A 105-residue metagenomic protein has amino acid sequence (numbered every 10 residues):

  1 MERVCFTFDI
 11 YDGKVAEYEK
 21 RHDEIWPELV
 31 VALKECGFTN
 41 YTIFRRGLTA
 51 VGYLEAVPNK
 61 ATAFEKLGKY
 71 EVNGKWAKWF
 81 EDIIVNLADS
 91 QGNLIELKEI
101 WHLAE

Functional and structural regions predicted by a protein language model:
V4-D9: Active-site-flanking beta-strand signature of metal-NTP-handling nucleotidyl enzymes and homologous cyclase-like
I10-D12, P58: Beta-strand elements of well-folded, non-transmembrane domains
K14-T39: Short amphipathic alpha-helical segments
V15, G52, A61-A63: Intrinsically disordered, low-complexity acidic/polar segments
V30-V51, E55-N59: Short, glycine- and small/hydrophobic-rich beta-strand elements in well-ordered beta-sheets
C36-T39, V57-I95: An amphipathic, aromatic/His-enriched active-site/gating alpha helix that lines ligand/cofactor pockets
N93-E105: Charged phosphate-binding loop/patch that engages nucleotide di/tri-phosphates or the phosphate backbone of nucleic
